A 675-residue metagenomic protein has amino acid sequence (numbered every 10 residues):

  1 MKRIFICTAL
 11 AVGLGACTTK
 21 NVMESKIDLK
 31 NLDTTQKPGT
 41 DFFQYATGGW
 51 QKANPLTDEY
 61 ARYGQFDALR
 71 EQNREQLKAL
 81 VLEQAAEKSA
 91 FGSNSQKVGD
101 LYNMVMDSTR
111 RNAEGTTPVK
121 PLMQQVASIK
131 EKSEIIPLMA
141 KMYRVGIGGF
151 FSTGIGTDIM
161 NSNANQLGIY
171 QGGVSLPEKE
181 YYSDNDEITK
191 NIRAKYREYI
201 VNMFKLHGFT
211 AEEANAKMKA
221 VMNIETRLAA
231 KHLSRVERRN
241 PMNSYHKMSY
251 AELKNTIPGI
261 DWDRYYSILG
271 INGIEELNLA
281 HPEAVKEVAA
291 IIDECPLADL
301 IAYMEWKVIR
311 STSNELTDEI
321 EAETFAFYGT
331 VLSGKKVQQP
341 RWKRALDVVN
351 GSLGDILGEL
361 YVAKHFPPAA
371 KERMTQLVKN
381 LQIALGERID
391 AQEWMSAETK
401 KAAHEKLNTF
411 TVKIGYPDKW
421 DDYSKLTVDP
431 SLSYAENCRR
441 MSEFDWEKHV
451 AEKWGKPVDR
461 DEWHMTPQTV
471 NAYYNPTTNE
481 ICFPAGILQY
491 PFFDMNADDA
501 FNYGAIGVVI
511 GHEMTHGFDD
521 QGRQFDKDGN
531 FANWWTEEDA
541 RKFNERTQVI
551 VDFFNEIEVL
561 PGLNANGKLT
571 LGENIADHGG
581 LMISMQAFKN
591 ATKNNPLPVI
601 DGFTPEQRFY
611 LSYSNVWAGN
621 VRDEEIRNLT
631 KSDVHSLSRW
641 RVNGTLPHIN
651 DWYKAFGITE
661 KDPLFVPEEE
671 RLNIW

Functional and structural regions predicted by a protein language model:
M1-I4: Positively charged n-region of N-terminal signal peptides that target proteins for export
G15-A16: C-terminal motif of bacterial Sec signal peptides marking the signal peptidase cleavage site
K20-K30: Short, Gly/Pro- and small/polar-rich lid/capping loops
N31-K52, Y182, D186-K205, L571 (+1 more regions): Hydrophobic/aromatic-rich, well-ordered segments within soluble, folded domains that form packed cores
T34-T40, Y45-R110: Active-site-surrounding "flap" and adjacent substrate/cofactor-binding loops of secreted or lumenal enzymes, prototyped
W50-N54, L176-P177, P491: Short, solvent-exposed loop/turn elements at domain surfaces
R70, V221, T256-G259, N278-P282 (+3 more regions): Intrinsically disordered, low-complexity linker/terminal regions across diverse proteins
Q84-Q376, N380: Noncatalytic, helix-rich "gating/capping" subdomain that lines the substrate-entry/channel surface of large enzyme
